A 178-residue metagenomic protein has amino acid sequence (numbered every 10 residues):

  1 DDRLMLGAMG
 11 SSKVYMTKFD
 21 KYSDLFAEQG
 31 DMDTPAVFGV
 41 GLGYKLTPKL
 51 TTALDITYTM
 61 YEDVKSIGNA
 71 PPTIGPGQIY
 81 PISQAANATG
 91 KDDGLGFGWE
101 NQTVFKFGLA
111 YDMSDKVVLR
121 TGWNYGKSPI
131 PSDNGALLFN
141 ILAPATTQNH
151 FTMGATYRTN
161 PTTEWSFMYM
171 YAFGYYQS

Functional and structural regions predicted by a protein language model:
D1-S178: Outer-membrane beta-barrel porins/channels
